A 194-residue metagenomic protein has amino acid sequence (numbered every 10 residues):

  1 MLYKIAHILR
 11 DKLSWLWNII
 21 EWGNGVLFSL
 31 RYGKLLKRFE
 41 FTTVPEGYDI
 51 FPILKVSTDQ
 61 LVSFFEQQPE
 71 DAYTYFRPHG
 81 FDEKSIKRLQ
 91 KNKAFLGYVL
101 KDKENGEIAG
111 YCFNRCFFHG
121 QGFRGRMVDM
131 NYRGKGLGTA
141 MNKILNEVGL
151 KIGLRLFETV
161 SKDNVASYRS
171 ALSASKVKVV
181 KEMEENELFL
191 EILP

Functional and structural regions predicted by a protein language model:
G47-S63: A short beta-loop-alpha structural element at the N-terminal edge of CoA-dependent acyl/N-acetyltransferase catalytic
D71-Q121: Acetyl-CoA-dependent GNAT
R115-R124, R133, E182-E185: A conserved beta-turn-beta hairpin within the catalytic core of GNAT-like acetyltransferases that forms part
G125-K135, V160-S161: A short, internal acetyl-CoA/4′-phosphopantetheine-binding micro-motif in the GNAT/acyltransferase core
G134-G149, R169, S173: Conserved acetyl-CoA-binding loop-helix of GNAT-fold acetyltransferases
T139, K162-K181: Conserved active-site alpha-helix within GNAT-family acetyltransferase domains
G149-S161: Conserved GNAT acetyl-CoA-binding A-motif
E182-P194: C-terminal "cap" of GNAT-fold acetyltransferases
